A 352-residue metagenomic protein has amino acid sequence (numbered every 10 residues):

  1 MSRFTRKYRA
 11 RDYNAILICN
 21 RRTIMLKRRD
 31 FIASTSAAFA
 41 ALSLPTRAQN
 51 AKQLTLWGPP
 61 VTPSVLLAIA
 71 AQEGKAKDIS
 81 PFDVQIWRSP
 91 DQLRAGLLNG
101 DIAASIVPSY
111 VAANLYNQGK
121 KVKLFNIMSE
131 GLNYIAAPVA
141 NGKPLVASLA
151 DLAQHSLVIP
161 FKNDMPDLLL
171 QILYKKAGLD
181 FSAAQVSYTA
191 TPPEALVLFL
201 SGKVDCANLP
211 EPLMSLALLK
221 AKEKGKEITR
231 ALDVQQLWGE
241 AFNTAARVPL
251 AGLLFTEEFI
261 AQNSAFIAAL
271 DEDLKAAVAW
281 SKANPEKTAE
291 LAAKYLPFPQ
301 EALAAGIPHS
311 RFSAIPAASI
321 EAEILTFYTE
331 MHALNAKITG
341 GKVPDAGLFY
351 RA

Functional and structural regions predicted by a protein language model:
M1-L26: Secretory targeting signals
D30-A48: N-terminal export signals
Q49-D180, V186-S187, D205-E211, I228-L232: Short, glycine-/small- and polar/acidic-enriched structural segments that line small-molecule recognition paths
Q72, L98, N117, K175 (+8 more regions): Sec-exported extracytoplasmic/periplasmic mature domains
D78-S80, P144, W238-A246, S313-E321: Short, solvent-exposed loop/beta-turn-alpha elements that line the ligand-binding surface or hinge of extracytoplasmic
Y110, E194-L291: Pocket-lining segment of extracytoplasmic ligand-binding domains
I260-L334: Secondary-structure end/capping motifs
L325-A352: Conserved C-terminal helix/tail region of periplasmic/extracytoplasmic solute-binding proteins
